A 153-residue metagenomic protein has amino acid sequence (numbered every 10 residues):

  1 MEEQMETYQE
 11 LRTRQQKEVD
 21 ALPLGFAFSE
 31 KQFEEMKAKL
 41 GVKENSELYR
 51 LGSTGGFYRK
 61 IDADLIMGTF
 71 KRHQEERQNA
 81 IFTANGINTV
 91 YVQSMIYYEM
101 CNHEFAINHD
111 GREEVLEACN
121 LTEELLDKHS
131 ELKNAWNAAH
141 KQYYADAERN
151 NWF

Functional and structural regions predicted by a protein language model:
E2-F153: Soluble, non-transmembrane alpha-helical interaction regions
